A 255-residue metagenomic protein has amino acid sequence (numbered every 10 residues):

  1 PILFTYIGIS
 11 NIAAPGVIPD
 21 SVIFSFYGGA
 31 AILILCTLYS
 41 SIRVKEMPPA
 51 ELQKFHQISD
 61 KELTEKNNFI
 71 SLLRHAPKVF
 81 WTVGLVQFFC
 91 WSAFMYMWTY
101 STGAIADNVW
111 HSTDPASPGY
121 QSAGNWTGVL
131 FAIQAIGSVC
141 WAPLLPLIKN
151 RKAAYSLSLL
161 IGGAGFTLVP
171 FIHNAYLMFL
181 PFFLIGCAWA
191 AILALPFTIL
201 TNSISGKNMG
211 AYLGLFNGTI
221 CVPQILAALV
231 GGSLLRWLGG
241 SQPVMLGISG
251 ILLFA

Functional and structural regions predicted by a protein language model:
P1, I204-F216: Loop-to-transmembrane helix entry/capping segments in MFS-fold secondary transporters and related SLC/MFSD carriers
P1-Y96, L252-A255: Intracellular loop-helix junctions on the cytosolic face of multi-pass helical membrane proteins
D20-S21, H111-A135, V244: Loop-to-transmembrane helix entry
F88, V129-A132, I136, L160 (+2 more regions): Transmembrane alpha-helical cores of Major Facilitator Superfamily
C140-K152, L235: Helix-to-loop junctions at the C-terminal end of transmembrane segments in multipass secondary transporters
I161-H173: C-terminal ends and interior cores of transmembrane alpha-helices in multi-pass membrane transporters/permeases
L177-I192: Hydrophobic core of transmembrane alpha-helices in multi-pass small-molecule transporters, especially MFS/SLC-type
A191-S205: Intracellular juxtamembrane helix-capping segments at the cytosolic ends of symmetry-related transmembrane helices
